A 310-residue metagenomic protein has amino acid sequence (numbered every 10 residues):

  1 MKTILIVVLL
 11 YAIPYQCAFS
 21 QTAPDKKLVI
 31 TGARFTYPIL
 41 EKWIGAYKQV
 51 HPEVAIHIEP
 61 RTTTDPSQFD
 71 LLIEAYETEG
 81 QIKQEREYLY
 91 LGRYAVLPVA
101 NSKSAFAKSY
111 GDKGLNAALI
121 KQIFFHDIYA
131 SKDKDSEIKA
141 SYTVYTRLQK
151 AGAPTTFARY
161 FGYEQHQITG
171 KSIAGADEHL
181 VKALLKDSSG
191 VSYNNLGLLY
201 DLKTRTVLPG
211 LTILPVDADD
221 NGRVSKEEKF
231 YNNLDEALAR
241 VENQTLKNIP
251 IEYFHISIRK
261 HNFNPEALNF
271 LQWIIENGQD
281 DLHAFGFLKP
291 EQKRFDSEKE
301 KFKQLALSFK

Functional and structural regions predicted by a protein language model:
M1-L28: Bacterial Sec-dependent N-terminal signal peptides
S20, Q244-K310: Extracellular/periplasmic juxtamembrane helices and adjacent flexible linkers that interface with membrane partners
Q21-F125: N-terminal segment of the mature folded domain
T22, D65-P66, L89-G92, S136-I138 (+3 more regions): Extracellular/periplasmic catalytic domains that process cell-envelope and extracellular macromolecules
G45, Q122-S172: Ligand-binding cleft/hinge of the Venus flytrap
V54-T62, T146, Q167-A176: Short beta-strand-to-loop elements that line the ligand-binding cleft of bilobed periplasmic-binding protein-like
G80-Y94, D201-N243: Ligand-binding "clamshell"
K150-S225: Ligand-binding pocket segment of bilobal, Venus flytrap-like solute-binding proteins
